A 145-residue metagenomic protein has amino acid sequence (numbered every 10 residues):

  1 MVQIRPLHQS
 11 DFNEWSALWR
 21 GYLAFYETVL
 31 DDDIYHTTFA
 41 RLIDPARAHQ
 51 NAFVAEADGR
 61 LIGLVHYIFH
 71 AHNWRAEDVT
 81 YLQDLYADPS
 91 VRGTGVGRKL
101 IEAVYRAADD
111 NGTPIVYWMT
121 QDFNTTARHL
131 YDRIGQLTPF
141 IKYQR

Functional and structural regions predicted by a protein language model:
Q3-A17: A short beta-loop-alpha structural element at the N-terminal edge of CoA-dependent acyl/N-acetyltransferase catalytic
R20-R41: Conserved GNAT-fold acetyl-CoA-binding loop/helix
I43-V54, Y81: A short helix-loop-beta-strand connector motif used in the catalytic cores of GNAT acetyltransferases and, in some
V54, R60-F69: Conserved beta-strand in the GNAT
H70-L82, R92, P139: A conserved beta-turn-beta hairpin within the catalytic core of GNAT-like acetyltransferases that forms part
V91, G95-A103: Conserved acetyl-CoA pyrophosphate-binding loop and the N-cap/start of the following alpha-helix in GNAT-like
R98, D122-F140, R145: Conserved active-site alpha-helix within GNAT-family acetyltransferase domains
D109-M119: Conserved GNAT acetyl-CoA-binding A-motif
